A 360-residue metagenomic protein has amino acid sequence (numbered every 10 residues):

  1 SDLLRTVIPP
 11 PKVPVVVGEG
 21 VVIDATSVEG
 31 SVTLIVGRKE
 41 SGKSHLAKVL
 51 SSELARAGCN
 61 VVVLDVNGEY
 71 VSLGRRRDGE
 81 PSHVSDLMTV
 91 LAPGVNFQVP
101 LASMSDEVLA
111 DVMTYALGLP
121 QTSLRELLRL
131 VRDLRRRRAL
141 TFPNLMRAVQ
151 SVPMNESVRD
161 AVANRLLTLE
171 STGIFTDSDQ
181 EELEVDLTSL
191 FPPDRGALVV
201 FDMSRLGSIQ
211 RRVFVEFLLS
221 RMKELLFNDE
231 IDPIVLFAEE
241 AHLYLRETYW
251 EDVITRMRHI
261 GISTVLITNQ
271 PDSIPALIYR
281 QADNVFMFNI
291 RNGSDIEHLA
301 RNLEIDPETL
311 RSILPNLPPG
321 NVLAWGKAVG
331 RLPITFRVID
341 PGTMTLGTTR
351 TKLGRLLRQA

Functional and structural regions predicted by a protein language model:
S1-R38, H45-L50, F227-D229, E247 (+2 more regions): Basic- and hydrophobic-enriched, low-structure N-terminal and domain-boundary segments that flank ATP-binding catalytic
V16-V17, D24-S27, S189-P192, L277 (+2 more regions): Replace "in large, NTP-powered and nucleic-acid-processing enzymes" with "in large, NTP-powered factors and other
V36-R38, L64, S204, V265-T268 (+3 more regions): Generic beta-strand/beta-sheet core signal
E40, L206, P271, N292 (+2 more regions): Short, glycine-/Ser/Thr-/acidic-enriched flexible segments
S51-E53, C59-N60, N67-H83, M88-I262 (+1 more regions): P-loop NTPase motor domains
I254-P333: Conserved ATP-driven motor cores of ASCE-family P-loop NTPases powering translocation/secretion/packaging/pilus
P318-A360: Conserved P-loop NTPase motor module
